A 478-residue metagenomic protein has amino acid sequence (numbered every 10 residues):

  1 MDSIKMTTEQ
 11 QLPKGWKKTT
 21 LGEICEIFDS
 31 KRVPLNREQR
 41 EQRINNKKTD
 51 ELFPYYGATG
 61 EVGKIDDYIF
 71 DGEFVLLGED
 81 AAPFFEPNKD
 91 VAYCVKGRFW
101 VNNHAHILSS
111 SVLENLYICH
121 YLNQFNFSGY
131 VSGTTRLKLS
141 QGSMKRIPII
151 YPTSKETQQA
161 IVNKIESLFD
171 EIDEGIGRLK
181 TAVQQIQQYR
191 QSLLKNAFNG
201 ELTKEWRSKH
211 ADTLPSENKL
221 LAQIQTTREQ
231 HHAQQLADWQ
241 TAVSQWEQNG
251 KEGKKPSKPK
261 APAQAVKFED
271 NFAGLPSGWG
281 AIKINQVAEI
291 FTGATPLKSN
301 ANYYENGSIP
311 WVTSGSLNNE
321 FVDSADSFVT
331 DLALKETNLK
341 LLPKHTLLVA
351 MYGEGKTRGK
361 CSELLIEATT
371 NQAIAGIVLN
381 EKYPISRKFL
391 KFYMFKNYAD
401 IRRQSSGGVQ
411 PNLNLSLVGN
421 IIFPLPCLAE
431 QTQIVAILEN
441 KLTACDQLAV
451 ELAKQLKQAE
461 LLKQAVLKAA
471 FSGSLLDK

Functional and structural regions predicted by a protein language model:
M1-K17, Y151-E229, A233-D238, K251-E252 (+3 more regions): Amphipathic alpha-helical coiled-coil/heptad-repeat segments
D2-E41, N45-G57, S154-V162, P262-A294 (+7 more regions): Non-catalytic DNA-recognition/assembly elements of restriction-modification systems
D2-M6, K14, R98-H104, T134-E156 (+4 more regions): A short glycine-rich beta-alpha junction/loop motif
M6, G22-F74, E86-F99, Q264-E269 (+2 more regions): Sequence-specific dsDNA recognition surfaces
Q10, G133, K298, K335-E336 (+1 more regions): Short, solvent-exposed loop/turn positions at domain surfaces that link secondary-structure elements or cap domain
E61-Y68, G72-F99, N115-H120, Q124-T134 (+5 more regions): Short, ligand-facing micro-motifs at secondary-structure edges
Q235-P259: Flexible coil/linker segments and helix-coil junctions enriched in charged and small residues
